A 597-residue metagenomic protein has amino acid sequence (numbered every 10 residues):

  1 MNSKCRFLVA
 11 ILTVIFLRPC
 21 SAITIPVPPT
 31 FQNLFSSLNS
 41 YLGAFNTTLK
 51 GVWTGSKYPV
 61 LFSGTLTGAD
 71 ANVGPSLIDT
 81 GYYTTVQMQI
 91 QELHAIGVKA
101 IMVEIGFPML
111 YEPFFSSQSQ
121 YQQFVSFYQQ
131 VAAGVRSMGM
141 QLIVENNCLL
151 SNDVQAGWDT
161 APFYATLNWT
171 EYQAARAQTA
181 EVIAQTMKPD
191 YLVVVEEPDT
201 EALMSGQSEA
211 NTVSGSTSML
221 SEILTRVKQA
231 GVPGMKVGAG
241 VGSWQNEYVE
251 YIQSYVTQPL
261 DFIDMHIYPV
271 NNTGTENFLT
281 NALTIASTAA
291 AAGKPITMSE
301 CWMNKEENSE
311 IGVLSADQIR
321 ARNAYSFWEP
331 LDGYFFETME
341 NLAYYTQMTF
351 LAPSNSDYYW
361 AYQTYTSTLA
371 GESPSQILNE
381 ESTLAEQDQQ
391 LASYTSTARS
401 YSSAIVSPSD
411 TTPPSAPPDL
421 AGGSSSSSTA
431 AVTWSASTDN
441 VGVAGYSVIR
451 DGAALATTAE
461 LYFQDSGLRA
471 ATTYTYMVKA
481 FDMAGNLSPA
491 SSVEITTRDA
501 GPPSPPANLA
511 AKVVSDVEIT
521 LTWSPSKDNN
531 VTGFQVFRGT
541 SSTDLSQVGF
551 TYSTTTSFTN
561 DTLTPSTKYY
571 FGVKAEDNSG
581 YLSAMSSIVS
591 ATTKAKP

Functional and structural regions predicted by a protein language model:
T80-M109: Catalytic domains of carbohydrate-active enzymes, especially glycoside hydrolases
Y111-S126, D153-V256, N272-N281, T364-S367: Active-site cleft segment of glycoside hydrolase catalytic domains centered on the general acid/base Glu
E145, S218, P233-K236, V249-D317: Glycoside hydrolase catalytic-domain groove-lining segments
T297-P408: Substrate-binding cleft of secreted/luminal carbohydrate-active enzymes
V406-N440, A470, L487-N530, P565 (+1 more regions): Pro/Thr/Ser/Gly-rich low-complexity, intrinsically disordered linker/stalk tracts
S437-R450, S526-S542: Solvent-exposed loop/turn segments flanking beta-strands in beta-repeat/beta-sandwich domains
A459-Q464, T554-F558: Short S/T/G- and acidic-enriched coil/turn segments that sit immediately N-terminal to beta-strands in beta-sandwich
D465-A484, N560-Y581: Beta-strand-rich modules
